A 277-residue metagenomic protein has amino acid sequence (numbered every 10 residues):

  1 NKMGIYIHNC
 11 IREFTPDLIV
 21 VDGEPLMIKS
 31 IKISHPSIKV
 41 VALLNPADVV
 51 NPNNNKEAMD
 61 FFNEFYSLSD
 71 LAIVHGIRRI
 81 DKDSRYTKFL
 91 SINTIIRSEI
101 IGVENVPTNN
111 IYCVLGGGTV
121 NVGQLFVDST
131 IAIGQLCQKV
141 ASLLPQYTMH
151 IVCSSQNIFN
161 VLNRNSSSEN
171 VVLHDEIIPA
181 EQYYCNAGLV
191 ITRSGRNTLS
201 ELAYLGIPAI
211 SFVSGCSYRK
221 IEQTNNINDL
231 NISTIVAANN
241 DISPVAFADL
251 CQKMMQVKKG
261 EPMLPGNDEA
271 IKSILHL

Functional and structural regions predicted by a protein language model:
N1-Y147, N157-L277: Nucleotide-activated sugar donor-binding and catalytic core shared by glycosyltransferases and related lipid-linked
M149-C153: Short beta-strand segments
